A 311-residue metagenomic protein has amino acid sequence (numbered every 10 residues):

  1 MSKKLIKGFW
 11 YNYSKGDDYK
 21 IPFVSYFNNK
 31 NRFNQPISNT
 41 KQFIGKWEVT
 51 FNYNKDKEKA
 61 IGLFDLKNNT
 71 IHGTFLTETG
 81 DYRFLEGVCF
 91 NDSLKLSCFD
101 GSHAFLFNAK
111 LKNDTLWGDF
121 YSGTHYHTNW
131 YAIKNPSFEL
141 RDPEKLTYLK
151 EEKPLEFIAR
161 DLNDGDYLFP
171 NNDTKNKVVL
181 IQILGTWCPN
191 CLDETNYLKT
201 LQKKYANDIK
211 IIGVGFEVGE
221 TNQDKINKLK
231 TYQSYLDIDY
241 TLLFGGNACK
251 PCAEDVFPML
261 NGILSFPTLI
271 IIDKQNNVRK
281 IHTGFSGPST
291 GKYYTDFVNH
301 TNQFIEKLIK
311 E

Functional and structural regions predicted by a protein language model:
M1-K46, F138-R141, E152, R160-G165: Amphipathic/hydrophobic helical signal segments and adjacent flexible N-terminal regions that mediate secretion
M1-L5, R32-N34, K41-N108: Central antiparallel beta-sheet cores of small beta-barrel/beta-sandwich binding domains
T124-R160, N172-N176: N-proximal helix/coil linker or "cap" segments that precede and/or mark the start of modular domains
F157-V179, T200-Y205: A short beta-strand-turn-helix
K177-V179, I183-W187, V218, S265: Short pre-active-site segment immediately N-terminal to redox-active cysteine/selenocysteine motifs in thiol-based
D193-D237, A248-V256: Structural microenvironment flanking redox-active thiols in thiol-disulfide oxidoreductases
D237-T241, L260-I270: Structural micro-motif
S265-E311: Thiol-/selenol-based redox modules, centered on thioredoxin-like and closely related oxidoreductase domains
